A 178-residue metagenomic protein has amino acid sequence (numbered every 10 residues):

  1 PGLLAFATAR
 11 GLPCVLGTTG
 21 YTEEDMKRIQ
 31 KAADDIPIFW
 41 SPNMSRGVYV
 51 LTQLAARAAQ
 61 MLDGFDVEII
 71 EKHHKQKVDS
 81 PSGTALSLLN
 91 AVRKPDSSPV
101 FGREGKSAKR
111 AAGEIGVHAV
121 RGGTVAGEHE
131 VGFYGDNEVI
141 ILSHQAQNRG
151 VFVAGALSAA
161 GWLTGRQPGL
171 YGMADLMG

Functional and structural regions predicted by a protein language model:
P1-L12, L16-W40, R46-A58: Rossmann-fold NAD(P)-binding glycine/threonine-rich loop
W40-V48, H74-P81: Short, surface-exposed loop/turn motifs that are enriched in glycine and acidic residues and include a nearby proline
D63-G178: C-terminal substrate-binding/catalytic lobe of Rossmann-fold NAD(P)-dependent oxidoreductases
